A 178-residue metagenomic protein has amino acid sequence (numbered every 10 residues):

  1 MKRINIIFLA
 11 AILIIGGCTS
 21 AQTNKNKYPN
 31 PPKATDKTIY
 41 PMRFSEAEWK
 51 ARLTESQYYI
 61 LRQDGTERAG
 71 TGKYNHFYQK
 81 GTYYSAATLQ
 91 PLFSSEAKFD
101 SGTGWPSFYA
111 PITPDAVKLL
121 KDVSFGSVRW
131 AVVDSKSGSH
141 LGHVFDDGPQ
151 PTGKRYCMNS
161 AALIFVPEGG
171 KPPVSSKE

Functional and structural regions predicted by a protein language model:
M1-I7: Bacterial N-terminal signal peptides that target proteins for export
I7-G16: Bacterial N-terminal signal peptides
T19-E178: Flexible coil/turn and secondary-structure edge motifs
